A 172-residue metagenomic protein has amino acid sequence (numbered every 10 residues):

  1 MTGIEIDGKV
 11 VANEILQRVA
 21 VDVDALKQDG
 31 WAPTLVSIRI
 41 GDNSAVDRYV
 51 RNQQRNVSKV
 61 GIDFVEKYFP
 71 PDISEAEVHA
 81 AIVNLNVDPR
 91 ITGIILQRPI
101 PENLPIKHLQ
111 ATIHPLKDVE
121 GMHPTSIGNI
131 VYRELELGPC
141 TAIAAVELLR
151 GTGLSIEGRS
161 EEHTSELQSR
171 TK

Functional and structural regions predicted by a protein language model:
M1-D29: Positively charged, low-complexity intrinsically disordered leader regions
A32-G41: Short beta-strand segments enriched in small/hydrophobic residues
D47-V60, R170: Short, solvent-exposed amphipathic alpha-helices that sit in or adjacent to ligand/effector-binding or catalytic
V57-P71: Short beta-strand elements in bilobed, periplasmic/extracellular small-molecule ligand-binding domains
K59-G61, N84-V87, I113-L116: Non-catalytic terminal and connector segments of soluble metabolic enzymes
E77-P89: Short, well-structured alpha-helical segments in soluble
T92-H163: Anion-binding alpha/beta catalytic cores of soluble intermediary-metabolism enzymes, centered on
E162-K172: Single conserved hydrophobic/aromatic residue that forms the stacking wall/gate of nucleotide- or nucleobase-binding
